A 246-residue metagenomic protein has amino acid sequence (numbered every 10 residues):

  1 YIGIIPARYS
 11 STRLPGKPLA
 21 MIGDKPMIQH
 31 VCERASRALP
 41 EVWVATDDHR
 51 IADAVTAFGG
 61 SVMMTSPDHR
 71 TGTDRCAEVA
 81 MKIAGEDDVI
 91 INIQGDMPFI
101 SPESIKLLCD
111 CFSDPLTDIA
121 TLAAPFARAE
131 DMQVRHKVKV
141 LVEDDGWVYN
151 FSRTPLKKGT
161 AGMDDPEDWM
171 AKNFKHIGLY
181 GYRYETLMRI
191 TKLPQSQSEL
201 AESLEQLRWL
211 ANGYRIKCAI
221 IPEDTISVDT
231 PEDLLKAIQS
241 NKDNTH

Functional and structural regions predicted by a protein language model:
Y1-T46: N-terminal glycine-rich phosphate-binding loop and ensuing alpha1 helix
L39, G85-D87, P115-D118, Y214: Short, high-confidence coil segments that cap the C-terminus of an alpha-helix and link into the following beta-strand
E41, S61, G213-K217: Residue-level detector of anion-binding/catalytic polar loops
W43, H49-L107: Short phosphate-binding loop-to-helix
T46-D47, I100, Y182, D229: A conserved hydrophobic position in a structured secondary element of the catalytic/binding core that shapes
I100-L193: Conserved core of the sugar-phosphate nucleotidyltransferase
E167-H246: Conserved alpha/beta core of the MobA/IspD/sugar-nucleotide pyrophosphorylase nucleotidyltransferase superfamily
